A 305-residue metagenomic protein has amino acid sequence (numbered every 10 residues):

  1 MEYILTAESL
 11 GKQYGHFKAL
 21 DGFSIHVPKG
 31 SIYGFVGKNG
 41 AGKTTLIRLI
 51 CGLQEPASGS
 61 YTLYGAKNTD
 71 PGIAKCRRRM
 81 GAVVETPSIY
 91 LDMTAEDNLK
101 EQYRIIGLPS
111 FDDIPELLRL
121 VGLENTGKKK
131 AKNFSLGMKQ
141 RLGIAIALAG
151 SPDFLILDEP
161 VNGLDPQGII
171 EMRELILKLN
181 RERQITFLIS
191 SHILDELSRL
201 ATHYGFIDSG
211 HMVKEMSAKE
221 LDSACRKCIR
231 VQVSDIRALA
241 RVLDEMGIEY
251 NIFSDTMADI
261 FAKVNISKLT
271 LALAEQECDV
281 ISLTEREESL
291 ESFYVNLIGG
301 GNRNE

Functional and structural regions predicted by a protein language model:
C51: Helix-to-loop junction immediately C-terminal to a conserved catalytic motif
G59-T69, K75-C76: Conserved ABC transporter NBD signature motif
K100, P109-T126: Conserved ABC ATPase "signature" region
L155-E159: Catalytic Walker B motif of ABC-type/P-loop ATPase nucleotide-binding domains
R173-F261: ABC transporter nucleotide-binding domain
K227-L297, E305: Short, charged/small-residue-rich alpha-helical element at the C-terminal edge of ABC transporter nucleotide-binding
